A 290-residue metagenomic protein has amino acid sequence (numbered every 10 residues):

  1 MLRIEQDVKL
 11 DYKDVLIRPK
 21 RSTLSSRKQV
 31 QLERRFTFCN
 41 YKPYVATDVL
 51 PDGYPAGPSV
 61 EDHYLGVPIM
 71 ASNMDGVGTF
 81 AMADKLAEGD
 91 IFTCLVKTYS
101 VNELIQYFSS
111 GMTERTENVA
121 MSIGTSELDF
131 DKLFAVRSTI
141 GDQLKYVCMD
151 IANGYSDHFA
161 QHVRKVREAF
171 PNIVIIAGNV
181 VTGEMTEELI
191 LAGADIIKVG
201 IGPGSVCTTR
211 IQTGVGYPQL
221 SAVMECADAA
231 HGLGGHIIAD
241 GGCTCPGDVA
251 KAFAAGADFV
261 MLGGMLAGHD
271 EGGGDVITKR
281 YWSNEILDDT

Functional and structural regions predicted by a protein language model:
M1-H236, G264-H269, G274: Active-site entrance/lid segments in N-terminal catalytic domains of soluble metabolic enzymes
G183-E184, D240-A250: A glycine-rich phosphate-binding loop feature that marks nucleotide/adenosyl-phosphate handling sites
A194, I238, T244, A257: Active-site lining segments that contact anionic ligands and/or coordinate catalytic metals
Y217-P218, H236, D248, A252-D258 (+1 more regions): Gly/Ser/Thr/Ala-enriched C-terminal appendages of enzymes
